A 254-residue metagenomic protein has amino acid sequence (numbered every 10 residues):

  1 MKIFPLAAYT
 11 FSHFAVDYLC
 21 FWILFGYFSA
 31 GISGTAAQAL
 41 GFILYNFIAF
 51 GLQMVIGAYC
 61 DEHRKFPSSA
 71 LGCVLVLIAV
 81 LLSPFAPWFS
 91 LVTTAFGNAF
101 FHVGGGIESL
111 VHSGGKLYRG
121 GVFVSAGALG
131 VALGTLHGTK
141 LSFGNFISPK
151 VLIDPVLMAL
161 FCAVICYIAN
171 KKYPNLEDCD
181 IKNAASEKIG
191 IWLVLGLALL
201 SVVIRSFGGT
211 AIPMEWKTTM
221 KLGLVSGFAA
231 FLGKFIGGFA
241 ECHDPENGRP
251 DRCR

Functional and structural regions predicted by a protein language model:
M1-N46, L197, S201-W216: Helix-loop boundary and gating motifs at the non-cytosolic
A39-D61, V225-G237: Central cavity-lining transmembrane alpha-helices of secondary-active solute carriers, predominantly the Major
D61-V74, C242-C253: Cytoplasmic membrane-interface "Motif A"-like loop-to-helix N-cap segments of 12-TM Major Facilitator Superfamily
L71-W88, R254: C-terminal ends and interior cores of transmembrane alpha-helices in multi-pass membrane transporters/permeases
A99-G114: Intracellular juxtamembrane helix-capping segments at the cytosolic ends of symmetry-related transmembrane helices
G114-T139: Glycine-rich segments within core transmembrane alpha-helices of 12-TM secondary carriers
S148-K172: Symmetry-related core transmembrane helices of the 12-TM Major Facilitator Superfamily/SLC fold
A163-G196: Flexible interhelical linker loops that connect adjacent transmembrane helices in multi-pass membrane transporters
